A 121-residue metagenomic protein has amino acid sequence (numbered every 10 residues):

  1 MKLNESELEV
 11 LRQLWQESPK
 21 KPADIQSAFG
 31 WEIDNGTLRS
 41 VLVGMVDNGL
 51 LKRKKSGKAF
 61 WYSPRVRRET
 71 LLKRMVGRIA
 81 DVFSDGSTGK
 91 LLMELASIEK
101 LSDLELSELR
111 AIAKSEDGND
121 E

Functional and structural regions predicted by a protein language model:
L3-S6, S56-M75: Short, cationic-aromatic polyanion-contact patches
L8-R12: Pre-recognition alpha-helix immediately N-terminal to the DNA-recognition helix within helix-turn-helix or winged-helix
Q13-E17, I112: Short amphipathic alpha-helical elements of helix-turn-helix/winged-helix folds
P19-F29: Short acidic, hydrophobic short linear motifs in intrinsically disordered regions
E32-G44: Short amphipathic alpha-helical interaction segments
G49: Glycine-centered, phosphate/nucleic-acid-interacting loop/turn motifs that mediate DNA/RNA or nucleotide
K52-R53: Short beta-strand "wing" residues that participate in macromolecule-binding interfaces
M75-G118: Amphipathic alpha-helical dimerization/coiled-coil segments that flank or bridge DNA-binding/regulatory modules
